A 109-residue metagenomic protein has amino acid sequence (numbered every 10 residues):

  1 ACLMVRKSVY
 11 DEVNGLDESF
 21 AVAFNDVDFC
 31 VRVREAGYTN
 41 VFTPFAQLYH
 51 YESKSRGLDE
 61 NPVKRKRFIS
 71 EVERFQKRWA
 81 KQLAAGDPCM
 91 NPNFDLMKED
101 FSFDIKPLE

Functional and structural regions predicted by a protein language model:
A1-N14, S19-Y49: A short, conserved alpha-helix in the catalytic core of glycosyltransferases
M4, N40, G57-E109: C-terminal, non-catalytic tails of nucleotide-sugar-dependent glycosyltransferases
Y51-K54: Conserved active-site-proximal loop/helix segments of enzymes involved in bacterial cell-wall and related
